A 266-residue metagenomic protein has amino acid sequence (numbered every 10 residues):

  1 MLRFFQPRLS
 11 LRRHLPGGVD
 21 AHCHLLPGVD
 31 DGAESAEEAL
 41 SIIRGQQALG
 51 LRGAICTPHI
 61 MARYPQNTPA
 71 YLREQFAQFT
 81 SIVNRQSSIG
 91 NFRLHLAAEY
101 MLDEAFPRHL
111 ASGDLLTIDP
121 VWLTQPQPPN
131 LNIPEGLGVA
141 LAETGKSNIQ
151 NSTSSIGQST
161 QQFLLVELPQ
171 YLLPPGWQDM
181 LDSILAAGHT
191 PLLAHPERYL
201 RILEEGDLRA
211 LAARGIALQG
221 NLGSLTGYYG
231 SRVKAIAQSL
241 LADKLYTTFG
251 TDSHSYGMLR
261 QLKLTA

Functional and structural regions predicted by a protein language model:
M1-Q86, G90-N91, P134, Q150: An N-terminally biased module of ancient metal coordination in phosphate/nucleic-acid-related enzymes
L2, Q66-L141, N148-I216: Extended substrate/RNA-proximal surfaces in nucleic-acid metabolism proteins
V19-C23, A54-C56, L94-A98, L164-V166 (+3 more regions): Hydrophobic faces of well-ordered beta-strands that scaffold small-molecule active sites in alpha/beta enzyme cores
A33, R63, L172-L173, Y199-L203 (+1 more regions): Acidic-and-aromatic substrate-binding clefts and catalytic sites of carbohydrate-active enzymes
Q47, L185, L241-A242: Non-catalytic positions within long, well-ordered alpha-helices that form the structural scaffold/packing of enzyme
H59, Y246-L262: Short acidic/histidine-rich active-site segments
G215-G227: His/Asp/Glu-enriched short active-site or ligand-binding loop at hydrolase and phosphoryl-transfer sites
T226-G230, A237, Y256-L262: Short active-site-adjacent structural elements
